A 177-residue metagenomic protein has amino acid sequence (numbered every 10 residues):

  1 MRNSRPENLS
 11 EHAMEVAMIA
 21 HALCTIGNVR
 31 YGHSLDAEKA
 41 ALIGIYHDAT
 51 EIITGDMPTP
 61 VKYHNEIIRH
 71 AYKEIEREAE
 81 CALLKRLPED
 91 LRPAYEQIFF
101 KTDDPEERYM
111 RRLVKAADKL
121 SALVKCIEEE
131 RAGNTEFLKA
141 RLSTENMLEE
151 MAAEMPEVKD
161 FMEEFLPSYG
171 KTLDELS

Functional and structural regions predicted by a protein language model:
M1-S177: Alpha-helical, largely C-terminal catalytic domains that coordinate divalent metal ions via clustered Asp/Glu/His
